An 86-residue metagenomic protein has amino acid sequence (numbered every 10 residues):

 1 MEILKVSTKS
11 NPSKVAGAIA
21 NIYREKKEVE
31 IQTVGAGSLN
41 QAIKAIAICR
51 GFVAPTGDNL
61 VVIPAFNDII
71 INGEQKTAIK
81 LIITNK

Functional and structural regions predicted by a protein language model:
E2-E28, A42, I46, R50 (+2 more regions): Conserved mixed alpha/beta catalytic, RNA-binding, or beta-rich assembly cores of soluble enzyme, regulatory
S10, V34-G37: Short beta->alpha linker loops
P12-K14, L39, A54, I70: Residues in flexible loops and secondary-structure boundaries
A36-L60: Short, hydrophobic/π-rich interface segment
A54-K86: C-terminal edge-of-domain segments
